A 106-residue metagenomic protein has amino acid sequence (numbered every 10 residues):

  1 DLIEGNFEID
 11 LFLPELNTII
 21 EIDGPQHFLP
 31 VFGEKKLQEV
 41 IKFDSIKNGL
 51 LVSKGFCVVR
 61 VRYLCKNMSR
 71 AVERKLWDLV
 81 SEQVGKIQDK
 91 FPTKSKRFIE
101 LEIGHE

Functional and structural regions predicted by a protein language model:
G5-F43: Short beta-strand-loop-alpha-helix junction that forms the active-site gateway of nucleic-acid-processing nucleases
K42-E106: Basic, glycine-rich
